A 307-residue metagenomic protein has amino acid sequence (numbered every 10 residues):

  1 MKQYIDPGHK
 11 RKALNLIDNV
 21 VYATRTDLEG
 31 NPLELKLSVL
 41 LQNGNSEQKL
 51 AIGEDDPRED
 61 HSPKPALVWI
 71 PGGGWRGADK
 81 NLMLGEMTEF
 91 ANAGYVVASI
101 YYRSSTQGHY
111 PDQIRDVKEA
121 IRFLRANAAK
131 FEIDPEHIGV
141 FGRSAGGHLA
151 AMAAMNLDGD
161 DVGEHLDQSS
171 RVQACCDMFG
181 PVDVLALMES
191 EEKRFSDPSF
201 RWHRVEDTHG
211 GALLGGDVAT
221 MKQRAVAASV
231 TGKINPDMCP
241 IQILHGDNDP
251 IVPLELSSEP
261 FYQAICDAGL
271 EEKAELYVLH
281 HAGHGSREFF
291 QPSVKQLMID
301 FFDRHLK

Functional and structural regions predicted by a protein language model:
M1-H61: N-terminal cap/lid segment of alpha/beta-hydrolase-fold proteins
D6-K12, S190-K233: Mobile cap/lid helix-loop segments that gate and shape the active-site cleft of serine hydrolases
H61, D79-S99: Short amphipathic alpha-helix adjacent to the substrate-entry channel of hydrolases
G108-K130: Alpha/beta-hydrolase active-site loop
R122-K193: Primarily recognizes the serine-hydrolase "nucleophile elbow" in alpha/beta-hydrolase and SGNH/GDSL folds
D237, Q242-H245, D249: Short beta-strand/loop motif that positions the catalytic acidic residue of the alpha/beta-hydrolase fold
P250-P260: Conserved alpha/beta-hydrolase "acid-adjacent" motif
A282-P292: Catalytic histidine-centered segment of alpha/beta-hydrolase-like enzymes
